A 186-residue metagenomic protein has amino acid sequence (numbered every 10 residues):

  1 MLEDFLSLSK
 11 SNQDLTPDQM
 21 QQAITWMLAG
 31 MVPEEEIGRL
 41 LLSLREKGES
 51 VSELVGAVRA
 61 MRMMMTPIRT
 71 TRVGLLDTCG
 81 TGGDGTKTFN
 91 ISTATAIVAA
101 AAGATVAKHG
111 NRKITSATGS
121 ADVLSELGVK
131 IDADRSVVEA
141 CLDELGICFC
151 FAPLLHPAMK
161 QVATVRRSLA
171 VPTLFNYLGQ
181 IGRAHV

Functional and structural regions predicted by a protein language model:
M1-K87: Acidic, glycine/proline-rich low-complexity segments that act as flexible tails and inter-domain linkers
L41, F89-L145: A glycine-rich phosphate/pyrophosphate-binding beta-strand-loop-alpha-helix module
V58-G82, R135-V165: Self-splicing inteins and homing endonuclease
D77, V106-G110, I131-D134, F149-F151 (+1 more regions): General beta-strand structural signal in soluble alpha/beta enzymes
G80-G85, G110-S116, L155: Acidic, glycine-rich active-site loops and adjacent beta-strand->loop/helix elements that engage anionic groups
N111-K113, V137-E139, K160-R166, V171-L178: A generic local secondary-structure boundary/capping motif
R112-K113, V129, L154-P157, G182: Short acidic/polar capping segments at secondary-structure boundaries
A184-V186: Conserved small/polar residues in nucleotide/adenosyl-binding loops
